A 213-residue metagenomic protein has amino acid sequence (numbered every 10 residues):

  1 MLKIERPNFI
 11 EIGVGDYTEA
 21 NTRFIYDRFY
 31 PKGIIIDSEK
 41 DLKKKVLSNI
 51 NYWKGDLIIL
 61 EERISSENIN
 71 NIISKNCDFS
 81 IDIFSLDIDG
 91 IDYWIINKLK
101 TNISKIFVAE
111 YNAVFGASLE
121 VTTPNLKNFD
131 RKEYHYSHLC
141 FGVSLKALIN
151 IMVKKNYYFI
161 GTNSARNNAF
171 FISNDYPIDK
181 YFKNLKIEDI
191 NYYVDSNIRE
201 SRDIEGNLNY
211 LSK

Functional and structural regions predicted by a protein language model:
M1-I10, T18, F24, F29 (+2 more regions): Rossmann-like AdoMet/SAM-dependent catalytic core
M1-K75, F79, I83-L86, A113-G116 (+2 more regions): SAM cofactor-binding core of SAM-dependent methyltransferases, primarily the Rossmann-like beta-alpha-beta module
E11, I35, S85, I106-E110 (+2 more regions): A structural signal for short, well-ordered beta-strand segments and their strand-loop junctions that often border
Y30-P31, S38, S104, N156-Y158: Short aromatic/hydrophobic-glycine micro-motifs
D41, G90-I91, R166: Short alpha-helical
V46, I73, I95-L99, F171: Hydrophobic packing residues within well-ordered alpha-helices of enzyme cores
D56, W94-E133: A short alpha/beta connector and helix-capping loop motif
S85-I95: Active-site glycine- and acidic-residue-rich loops that bind and position anionic ligands or nucleotide-like cofactors
